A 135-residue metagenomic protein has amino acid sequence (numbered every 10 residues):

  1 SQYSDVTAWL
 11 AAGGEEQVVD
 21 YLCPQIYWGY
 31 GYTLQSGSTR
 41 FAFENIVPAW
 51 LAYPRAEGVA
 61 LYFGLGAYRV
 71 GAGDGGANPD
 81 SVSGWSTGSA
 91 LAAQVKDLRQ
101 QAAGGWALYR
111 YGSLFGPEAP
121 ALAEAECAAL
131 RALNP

Functional and structural regions predicted by a protein language model:
S1-A12, E44-N45: A Trp-anchored, charged/polar loop motif used as the substrate-binding/catalytic surface of acyl/ester-handling
A8, F41, A49-A52: Hydrophobic transmembrane signal anchors and adjacent membrane-proximal interface regions, especially in viral
G13-Q35, A49-P135: Substrate-binding cleft of secreted/luminal carbohydrate-active enzymes
S36-R40: Glycan-recognition patch characteristic of GH18 chitinases/ENGases and related GlcNAc/peptidoglycan-binding proteins
